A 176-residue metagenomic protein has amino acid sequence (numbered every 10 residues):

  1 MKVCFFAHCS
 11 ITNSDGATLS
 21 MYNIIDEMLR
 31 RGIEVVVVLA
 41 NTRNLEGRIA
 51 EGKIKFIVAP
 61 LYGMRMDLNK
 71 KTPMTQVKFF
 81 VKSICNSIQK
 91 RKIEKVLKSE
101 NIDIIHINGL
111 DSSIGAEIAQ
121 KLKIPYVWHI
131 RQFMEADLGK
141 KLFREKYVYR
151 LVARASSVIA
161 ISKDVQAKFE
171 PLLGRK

Functional and structural regions predicted by a protein language model:
M1-S14: Nucleotide-activated donor-dependent transferases that construct or modify glycoconjugates
V3, A116-A136, I159: Active-site proximal beta-strand in glycosyltransferases
D15-M28, N44-L45: Short amphipathic alpha-helix
R31, V37-T75: Conserved nucleotide-sugar phosphate-binding/catalytic loop shared by glycosyltransferases and other
M66-I104, K121, E145-R150: An amphipathic, basic-hydrophobic alpha-helix
I88-Q89, P125, Q132-R154: Nucleotide-sugar donor phosphate/pyrophosphate-binding loop at the beta->alpha transition of glycosyltransferases
I107-S113, I130: Short His-centered aromatic/hydrophobic patch
R154-K176: A short, active-site helix/loop in glycosyltransferases that binds the activated sugar's phosphate group
